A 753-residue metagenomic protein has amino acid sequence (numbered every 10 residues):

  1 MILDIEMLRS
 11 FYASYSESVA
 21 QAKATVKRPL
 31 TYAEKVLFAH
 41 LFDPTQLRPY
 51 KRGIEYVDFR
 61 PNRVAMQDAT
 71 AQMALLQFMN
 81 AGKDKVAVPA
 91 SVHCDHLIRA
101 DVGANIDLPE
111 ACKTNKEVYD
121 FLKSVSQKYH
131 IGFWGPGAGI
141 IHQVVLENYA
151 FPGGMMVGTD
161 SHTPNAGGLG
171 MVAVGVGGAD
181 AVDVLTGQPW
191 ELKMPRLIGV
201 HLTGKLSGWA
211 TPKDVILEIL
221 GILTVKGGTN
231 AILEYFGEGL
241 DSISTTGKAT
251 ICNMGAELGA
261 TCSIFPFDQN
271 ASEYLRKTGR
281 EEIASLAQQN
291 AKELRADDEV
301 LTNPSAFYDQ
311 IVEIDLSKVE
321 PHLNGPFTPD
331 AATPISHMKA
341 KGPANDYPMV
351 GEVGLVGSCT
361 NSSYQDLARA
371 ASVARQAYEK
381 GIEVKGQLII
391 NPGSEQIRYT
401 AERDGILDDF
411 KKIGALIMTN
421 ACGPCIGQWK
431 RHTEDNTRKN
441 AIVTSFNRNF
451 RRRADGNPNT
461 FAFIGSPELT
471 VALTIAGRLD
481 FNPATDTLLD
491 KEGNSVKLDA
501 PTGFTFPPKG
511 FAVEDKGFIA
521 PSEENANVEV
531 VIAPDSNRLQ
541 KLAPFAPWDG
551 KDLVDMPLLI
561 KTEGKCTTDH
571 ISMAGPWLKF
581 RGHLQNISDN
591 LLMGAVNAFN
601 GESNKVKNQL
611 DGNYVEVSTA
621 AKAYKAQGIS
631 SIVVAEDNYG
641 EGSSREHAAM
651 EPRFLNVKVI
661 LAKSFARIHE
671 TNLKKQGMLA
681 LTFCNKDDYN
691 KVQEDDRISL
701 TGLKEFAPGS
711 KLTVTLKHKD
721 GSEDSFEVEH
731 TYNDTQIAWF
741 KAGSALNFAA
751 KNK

Functional and structural regions predicted by a protein language model:
L3-D4, D68, F151-A284, L416 (+4 more regions): Mobile "lid/hinge" segments at catalytic clefts and subdomain interfaces of large enzymes
L8-F11, Y15, A20-P195, R581-V633 (+1 more regions): Long, structured ligand/cofactor-binding scaffold of large enzymes
F42, Q46, K51-R60, A74 (+4 more regions): Terminal amphipathic helices with adjacent charged low-complexity linkers/tails
L47, E147, F151, I243-A249 (+7 more regions): Short glycine/threonine-rich loop-to-helix capping motif typified by GTGT followed within a few residues by an Asp-Pro
L76-N80, A306-A401, G405, E524-V659: Non-catalytic terminal/interface segments that mediate subunit docking, oligomerization, and allosteric communication
E379-W429, S643, A649, A662-L681 (+2 more regions): Extended C-terminal subregions enriched in glycine
L488-T505, E670-W739, L746-A749: Acidic, glycine-rich flexible loop/linker segments
